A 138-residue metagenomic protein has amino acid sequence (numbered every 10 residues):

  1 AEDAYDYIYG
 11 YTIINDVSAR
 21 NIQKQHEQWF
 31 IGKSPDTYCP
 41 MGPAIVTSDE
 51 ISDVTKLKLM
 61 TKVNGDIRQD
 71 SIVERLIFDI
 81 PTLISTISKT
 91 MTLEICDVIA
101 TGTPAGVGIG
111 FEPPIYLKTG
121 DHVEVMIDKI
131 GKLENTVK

Functional and structural regions predicted by a protein language model:
A1-Y11: N-terminal accessory regions of nucleic-acid-interacting proteins
R20-K138: Catalytic-pocket segment enriched in acidic/His residues
